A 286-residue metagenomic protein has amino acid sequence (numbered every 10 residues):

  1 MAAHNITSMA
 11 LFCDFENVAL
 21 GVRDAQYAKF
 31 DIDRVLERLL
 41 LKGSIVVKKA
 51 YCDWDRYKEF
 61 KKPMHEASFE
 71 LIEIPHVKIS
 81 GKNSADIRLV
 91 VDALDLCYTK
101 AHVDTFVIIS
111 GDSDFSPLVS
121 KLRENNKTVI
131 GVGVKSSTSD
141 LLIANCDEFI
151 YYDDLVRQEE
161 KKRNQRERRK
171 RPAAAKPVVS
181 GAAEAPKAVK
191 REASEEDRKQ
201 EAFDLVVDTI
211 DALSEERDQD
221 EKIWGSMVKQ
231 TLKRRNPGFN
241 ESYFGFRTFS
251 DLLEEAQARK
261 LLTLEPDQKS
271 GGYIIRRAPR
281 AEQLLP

Functional and structural regions predicted by a protein language model:
M1-Y98, L118-R123, T128: Domain-level signal for Mg2+-assisted phosphodiester chemistry and nucleotide/NA-binding surfaces in nucleic-acid
V18-A19, K78-S80, S136-L141, R157-E159: Short gly/pro/ser/thr-enriched loop/turn and capping motifs at secondary-structure boundaries
Y57-K61, V134-L142: Short, glycine/polar-rich helix-capping loops at beta-to-alpha or helix-loop-helix junctions that flank or form
L71, F106, V129, F149-I150: Short, well-ordered beta-strand core segments
T99-D104: Glycine-rich phosphate-binding loop signature in dinucleotide/nucleotide-binding domains
V107, D112: Active-site-proximal cofactor/substrate-binding loop regions of enzyme domains
V132, Q165-P286: N-terminal regulatory modules in eukaryotic regulatory proteins
I143, E148-A173: Conserved phosphate-handling catalytic cores of large alpha/beta enzymes
